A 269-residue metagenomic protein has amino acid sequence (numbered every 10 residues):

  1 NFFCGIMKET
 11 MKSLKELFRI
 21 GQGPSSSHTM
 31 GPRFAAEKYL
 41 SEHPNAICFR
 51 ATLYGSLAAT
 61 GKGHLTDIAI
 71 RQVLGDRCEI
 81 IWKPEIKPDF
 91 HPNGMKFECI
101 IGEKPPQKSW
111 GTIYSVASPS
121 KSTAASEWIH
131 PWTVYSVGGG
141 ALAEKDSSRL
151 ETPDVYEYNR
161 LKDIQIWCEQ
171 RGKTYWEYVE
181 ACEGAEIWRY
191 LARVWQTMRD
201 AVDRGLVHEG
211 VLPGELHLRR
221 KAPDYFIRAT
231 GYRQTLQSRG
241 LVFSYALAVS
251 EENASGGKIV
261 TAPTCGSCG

Functional and structural regions predicted by a protein language model:
N1-E9, T123: N-terminal amphipathic/basic-hydrophobic helices that include classical n-h-c signal peptides and signal-anchor
K8-M11, R50, D76-C78, P84 (+3 more regions): Anion-binding (especially nucleotide phosphate/pyrophosphate-binding) glycine-rich loop and adjoining beta-alpha core
M11-G23, V73, R77-C78: Conserved catalytic cysteine-centered active-site region of acyl-thioester-dependent Claisen-condensing enzymes
K15-R19, H43-S56: Active-/binding-site microenvironments in catalytic and ligand-binding cores
F18-A36, S255-G269: Conserved phosphate/anionic-ligand binding catalytic regions in large, soluble enzymes, centered on
R33-E37, C48-K173: Beta-sandwich/jelly-roll carbohydrate-recognition scaffolds of carbohydrate-active enzymes
S148-G205: Internal alpha/beta core interface subdomains
R189-G269: Accessory "access/gating" subregions that flank catalytic or transport cores
